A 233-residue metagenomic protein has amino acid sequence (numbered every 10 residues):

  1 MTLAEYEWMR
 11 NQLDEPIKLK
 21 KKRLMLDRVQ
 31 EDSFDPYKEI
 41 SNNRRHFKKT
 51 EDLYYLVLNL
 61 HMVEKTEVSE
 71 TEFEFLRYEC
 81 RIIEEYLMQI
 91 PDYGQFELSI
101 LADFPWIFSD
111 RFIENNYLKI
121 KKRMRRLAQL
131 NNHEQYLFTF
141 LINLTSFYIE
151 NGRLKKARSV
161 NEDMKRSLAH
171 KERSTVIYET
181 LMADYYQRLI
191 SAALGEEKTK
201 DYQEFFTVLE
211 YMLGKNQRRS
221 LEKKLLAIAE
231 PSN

Functional and structural regions predicted by a protein language model:
M1-K20: Basic, Lys/Arg-rich alpha-helical nucleic-acid-recognition elements, primarily the DNA-binding modules of transcription
E15-E70, E79-C80: Helix-turn-helix/homeodomain-like alpha-helical modules used for DNA recognition and transcription-factor dimerization
R28-N42, E70-R81, D110-K122, L154-M164 (+1 more regions): Helix-turn-helix repeat elements of alpha-solenoid scaffolds
S41-R45, R81-M88, K121-A128, E162-R173 (+1 more regions): Amphipathic alpha-helical segments of tetratricopeptide repeats
K49-L56, P91-F96, Q135, T175-Y178: Residue signature of alpha-solenoid helical repeat architecture, marking inter-repeat boundaries and helix-start
F104, L141, Y148, S191-A193: Residue at a conserved register position within TPR or TPR-like alpha-solenoid repeats
L189-N233: C-terminal non-catalytic interaction modules
